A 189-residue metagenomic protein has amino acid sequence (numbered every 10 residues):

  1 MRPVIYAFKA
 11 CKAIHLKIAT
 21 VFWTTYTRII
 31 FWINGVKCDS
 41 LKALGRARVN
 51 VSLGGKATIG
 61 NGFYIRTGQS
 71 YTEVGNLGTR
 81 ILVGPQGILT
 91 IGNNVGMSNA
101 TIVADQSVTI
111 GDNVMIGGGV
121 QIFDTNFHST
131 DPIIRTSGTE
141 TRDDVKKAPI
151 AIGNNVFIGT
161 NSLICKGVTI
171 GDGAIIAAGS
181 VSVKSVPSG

Functional and structural regions predicted by a protein language model:
M1-F123, F127-S129, K146, I150-N155 (+3 more regions): Domain-scale signature associated with acetyltransferase and cell-envelope carbohydrate enzymes
V120, V168, S180: Short beta-to-alpha loop/turn elements within the nucleotide-binding domains of ABC transporters
P132-R142: Short glycine/proline- and charge-enriched loop/turn segments that cap or connect secondary-structure elements
R142, A148-P149, S182: Short secondary-structure boundary/capping segments
F157, G171-I175, S180-V181: A generic "structured core" feature
K166, K184: Conserved coupling/switch loop of ABC ATPases
V181-S182, G189: Short, compositionally biased segments
